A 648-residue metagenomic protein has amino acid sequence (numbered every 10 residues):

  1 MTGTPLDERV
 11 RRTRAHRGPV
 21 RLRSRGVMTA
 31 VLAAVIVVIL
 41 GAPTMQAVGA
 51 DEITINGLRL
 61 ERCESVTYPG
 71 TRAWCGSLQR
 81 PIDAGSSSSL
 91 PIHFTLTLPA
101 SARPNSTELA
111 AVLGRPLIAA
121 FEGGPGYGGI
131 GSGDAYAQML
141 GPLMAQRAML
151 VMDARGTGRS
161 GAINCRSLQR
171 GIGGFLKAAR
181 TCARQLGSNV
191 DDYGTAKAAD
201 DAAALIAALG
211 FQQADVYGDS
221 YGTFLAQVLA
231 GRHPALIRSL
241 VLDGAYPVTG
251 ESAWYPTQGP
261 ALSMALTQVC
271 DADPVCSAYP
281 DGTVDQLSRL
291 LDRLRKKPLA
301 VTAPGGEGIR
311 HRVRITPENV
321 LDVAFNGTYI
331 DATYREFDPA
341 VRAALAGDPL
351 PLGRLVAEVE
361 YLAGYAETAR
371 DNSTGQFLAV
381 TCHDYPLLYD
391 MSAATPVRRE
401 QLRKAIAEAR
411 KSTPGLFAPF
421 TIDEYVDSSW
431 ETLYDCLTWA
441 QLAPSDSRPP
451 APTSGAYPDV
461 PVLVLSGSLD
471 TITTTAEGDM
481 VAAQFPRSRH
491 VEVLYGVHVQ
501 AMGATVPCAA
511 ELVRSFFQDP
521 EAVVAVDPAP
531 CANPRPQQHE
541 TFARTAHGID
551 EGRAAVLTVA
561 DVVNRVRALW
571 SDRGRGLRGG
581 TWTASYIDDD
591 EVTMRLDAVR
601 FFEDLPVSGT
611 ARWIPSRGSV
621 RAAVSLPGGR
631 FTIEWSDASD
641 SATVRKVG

Functional and structural regions predicted by a protein language model:
T2-E8, T13-A50, L78: Secretory targeting and sorting signals
D51-N319, Y385, Y389-G648: Gly/Pro-rich cap/lid or specificity-loop segments adjacent to the active site
D271-P386: Alpha/beta-hydrolase-fold enzymes
